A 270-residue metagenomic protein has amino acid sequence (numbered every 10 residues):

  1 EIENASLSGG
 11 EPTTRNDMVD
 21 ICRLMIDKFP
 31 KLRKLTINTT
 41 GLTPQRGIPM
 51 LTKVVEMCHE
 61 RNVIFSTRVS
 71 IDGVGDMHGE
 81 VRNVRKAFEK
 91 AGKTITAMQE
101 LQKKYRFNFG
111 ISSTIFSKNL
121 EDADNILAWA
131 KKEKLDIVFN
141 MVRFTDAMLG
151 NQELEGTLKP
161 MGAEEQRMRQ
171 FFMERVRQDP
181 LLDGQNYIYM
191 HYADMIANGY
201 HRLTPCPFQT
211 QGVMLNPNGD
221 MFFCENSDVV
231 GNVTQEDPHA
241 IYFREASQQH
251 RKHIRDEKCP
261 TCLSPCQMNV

Functional and structural regions predicted by a protein language model:
E1-F65, D146: Conserved alpha-helical substructure of the radical SAM core
K31, T40, H59-F222, N226-N232: Radical SAM enzyme [4Fe-4S]-AdoMet core and its adjacent flexible, acidic and glycine-rich loops/tails across
M50, V81-V84, E236, R244: Residue-level signal for well-ordered alpha-helical positions
L203, D220-V270: Flexible mid-to-C-terminal extensions adjoining Fe-S/redox cofactors in radical SAM and related proteins
